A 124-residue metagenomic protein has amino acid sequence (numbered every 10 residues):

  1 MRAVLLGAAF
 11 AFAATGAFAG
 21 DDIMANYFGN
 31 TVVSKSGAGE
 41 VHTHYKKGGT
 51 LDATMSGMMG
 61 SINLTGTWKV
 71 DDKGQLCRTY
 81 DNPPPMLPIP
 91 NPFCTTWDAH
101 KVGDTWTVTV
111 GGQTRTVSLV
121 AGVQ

Functional and structural regions predicted by a protein language model:
M1-V4: Positively charged n-region of N-terminal signal peptides that target proteins for export
G7-A13: Bacterial N-terminal signal peptides
T15-Q124: Lipid interaction determinants
